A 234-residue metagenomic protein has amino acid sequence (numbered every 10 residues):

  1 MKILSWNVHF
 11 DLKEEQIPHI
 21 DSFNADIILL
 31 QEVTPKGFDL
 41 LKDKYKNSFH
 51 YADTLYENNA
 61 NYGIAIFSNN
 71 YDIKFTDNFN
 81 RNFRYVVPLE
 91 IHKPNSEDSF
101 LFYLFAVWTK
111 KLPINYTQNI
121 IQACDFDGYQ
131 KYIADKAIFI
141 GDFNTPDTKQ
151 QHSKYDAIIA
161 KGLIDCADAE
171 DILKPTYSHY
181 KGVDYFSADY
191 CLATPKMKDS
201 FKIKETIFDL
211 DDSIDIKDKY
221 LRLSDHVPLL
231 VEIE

Functional and structural regions predicted by a protein language model:
M1-K44, Y56-N61, K93, E234: N-terminal, active-site-proximal structural segment of metallo-dependent hydrolase catalytic domains
M1-S5, H9-P18, A65-E234: Active-site regions of metal-assisted phosphoester/phosphodiester hydrolases, unifying DNase/endonuclease modules
Y45-Y51, L163: Active-site regions of enzymes building and remodeling cell-envelope glycoconjugates
H50-G63, N80: A short, structured active-site edge motif that brings together acidic residues
